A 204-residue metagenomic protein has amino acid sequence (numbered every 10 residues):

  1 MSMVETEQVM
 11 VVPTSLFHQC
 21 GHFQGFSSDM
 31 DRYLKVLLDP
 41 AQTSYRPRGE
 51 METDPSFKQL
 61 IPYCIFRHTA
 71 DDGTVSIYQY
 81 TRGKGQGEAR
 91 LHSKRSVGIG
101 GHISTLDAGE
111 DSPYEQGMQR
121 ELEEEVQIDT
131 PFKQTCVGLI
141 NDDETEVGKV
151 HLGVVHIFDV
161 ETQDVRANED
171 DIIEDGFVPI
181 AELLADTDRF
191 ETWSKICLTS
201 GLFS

Functional and structural regions predicted by a protein language model:
M1-V36: Intrinsically disordered, charged low-complexity linkers and terminal tails that flank or connect structured domains
S2-T6, V12-L16, R48, H92-L106 (+2 more regions): Nudix hydrolase/Nudix homology domain
Q24-T74, R82-G87: Acidic, metal-coordinating catalytic segment for phosphate/diphosphate chemistry, firing primarily on the Nudix
P62-Y63, R95, Q116, V154: Generic beta-strand structural signal
A70, Q127-T130: A short, structured loop/turn motif at beta-sheet edges
G73-Y78, G153-V155: Conserved active-site beta-strand-loop modules that form the wall/rim of enzyme catalytic pockets and either contain
S76-R120, E124: Conserved Nudix-box catalytic region and its N-terminal flanking loop in Nudix hydrolases and closely related
D129-G138: A short coil-to-beta-strand element that immediately follows conserved catalytic motifs
